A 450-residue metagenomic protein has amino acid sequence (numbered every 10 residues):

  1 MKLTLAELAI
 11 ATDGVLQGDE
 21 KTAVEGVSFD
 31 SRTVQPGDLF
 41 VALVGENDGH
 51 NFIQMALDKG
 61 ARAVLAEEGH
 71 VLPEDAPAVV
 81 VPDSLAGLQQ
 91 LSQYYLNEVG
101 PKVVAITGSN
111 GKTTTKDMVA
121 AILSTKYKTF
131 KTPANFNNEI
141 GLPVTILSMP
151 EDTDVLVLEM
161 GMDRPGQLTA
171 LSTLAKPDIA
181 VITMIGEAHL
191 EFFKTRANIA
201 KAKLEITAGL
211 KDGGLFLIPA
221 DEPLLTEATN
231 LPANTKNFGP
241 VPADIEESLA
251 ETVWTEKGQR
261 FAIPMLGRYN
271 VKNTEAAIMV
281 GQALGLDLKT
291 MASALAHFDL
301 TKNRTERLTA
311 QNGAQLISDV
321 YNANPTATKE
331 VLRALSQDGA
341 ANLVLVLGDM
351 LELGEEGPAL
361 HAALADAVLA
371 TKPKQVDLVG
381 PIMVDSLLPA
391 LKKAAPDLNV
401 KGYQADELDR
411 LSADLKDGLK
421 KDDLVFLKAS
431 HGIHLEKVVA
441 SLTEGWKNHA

Functional and structural regions predicted by a protein language model:
M1-Q90, L266, D338, D366-A367 (+2 more regions): N-terminal leader/targeting and accessory segments in enzymes
A9-I10, G87-A220, L224-P232, D417 (+1 more regions): Phosphate-binding loop of NTP-binding sites
S31-A42, T129, I140, V144-V155 (+2 more regions): Mobile, glycine- and charge-enriched loop segments and immediately flanking short secondary-structure elements within
N47, T301, N324-A394, N448-A450: Active-site beta-alpha connecting loops in nucleotide-dependent enzymes
I53, L168, K203, L332 (+1 more regions): Generic hydrophobic/aromatic pocket-lining and core-packing "Φ" positions
V71-E74, V181-Q315, A340-A341, D366-Q375 (+1 more regions): Acidic, Mg2+-coordinating active-site environments of NTP-dependent enzymes
V79-D83, N399-L411: Short acidic-hydrophobic, aromatic-tinged amphipathic segments that line or gate anion-handling sites
I106, K302-E306, L424, G432 (+1 more regions): ATP-dependent carboxylate/acyl-activation modules
